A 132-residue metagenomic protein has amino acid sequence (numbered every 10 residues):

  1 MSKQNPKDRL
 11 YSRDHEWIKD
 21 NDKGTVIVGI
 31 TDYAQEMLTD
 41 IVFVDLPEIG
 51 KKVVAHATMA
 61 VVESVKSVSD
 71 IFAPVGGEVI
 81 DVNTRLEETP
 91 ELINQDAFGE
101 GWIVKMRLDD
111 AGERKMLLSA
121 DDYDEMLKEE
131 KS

Functional and structural regions predicted by a protein language model:
M1-A55, Q95-A111, M116-S132: Acidic, low-complexity mobile loops and tails
N21, S64-V65, P74, D109: A short, compositionally biased micro-patch
E48-V62, E78-I80: Short, well-structured beta-strand-loop connectors
V65-E100: Mid-chain, well-packed structural core segment of small domains
